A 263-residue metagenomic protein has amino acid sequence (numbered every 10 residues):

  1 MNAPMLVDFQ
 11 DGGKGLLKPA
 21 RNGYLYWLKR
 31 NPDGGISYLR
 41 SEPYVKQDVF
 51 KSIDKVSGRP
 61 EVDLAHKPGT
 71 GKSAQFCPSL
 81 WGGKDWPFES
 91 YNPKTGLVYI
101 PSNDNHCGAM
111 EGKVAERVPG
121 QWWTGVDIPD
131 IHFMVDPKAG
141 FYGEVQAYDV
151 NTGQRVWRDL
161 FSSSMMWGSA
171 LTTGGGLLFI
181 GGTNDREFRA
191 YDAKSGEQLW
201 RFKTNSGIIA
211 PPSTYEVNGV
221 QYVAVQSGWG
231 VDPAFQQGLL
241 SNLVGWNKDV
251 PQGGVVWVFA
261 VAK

Functional and structural regions predicted by a protein language model:
M1-K263: Noncatalytic, solvent-exposed loop/strand surfaces of beta-propeller-type extracellular/periplasmic domains
